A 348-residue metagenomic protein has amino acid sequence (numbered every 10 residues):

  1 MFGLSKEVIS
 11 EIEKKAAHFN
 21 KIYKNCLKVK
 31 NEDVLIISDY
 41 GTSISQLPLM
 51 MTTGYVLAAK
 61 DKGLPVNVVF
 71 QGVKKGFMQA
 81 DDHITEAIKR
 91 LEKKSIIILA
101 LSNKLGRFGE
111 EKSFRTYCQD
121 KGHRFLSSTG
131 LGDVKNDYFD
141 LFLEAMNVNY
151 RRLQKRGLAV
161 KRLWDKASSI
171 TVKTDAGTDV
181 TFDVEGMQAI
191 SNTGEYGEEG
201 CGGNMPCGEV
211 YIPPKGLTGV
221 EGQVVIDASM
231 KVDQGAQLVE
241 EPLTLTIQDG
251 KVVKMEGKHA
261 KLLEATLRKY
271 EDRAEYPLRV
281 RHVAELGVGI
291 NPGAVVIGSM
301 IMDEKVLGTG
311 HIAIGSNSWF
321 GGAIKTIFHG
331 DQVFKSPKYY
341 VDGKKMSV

Functional and structural regions predicted by a protein language model:
M1-Q223, K231-V232, L238, K338-V348: Active-site bordering "gate/hinge" segments that shape substrate access to catalytic or cofactor-binding pockets
Y40, A176, G186, A228-M230 (+5 more regions): A broadly conserved detector of short glycine/acidic/proline-rich loop/turn motifs that flank catalytic sites and bind
Q46-M50, G298, A323-I324: Short, glycine/acidic-enriched capping/hinge loops at junctions between secondary-structure elements
S169-V172, L243-T246, V253-M255, G310 (+1 more regions): Short polybasic amphipathic segments
P213-E264: Oxyanion-binding "anion nests"
L238, K254-I314: Dual-mode signal for accessory low-complexity, basic/Gly-rich regions
T309-V348: Intrinsically disordered terminal and processing segments
